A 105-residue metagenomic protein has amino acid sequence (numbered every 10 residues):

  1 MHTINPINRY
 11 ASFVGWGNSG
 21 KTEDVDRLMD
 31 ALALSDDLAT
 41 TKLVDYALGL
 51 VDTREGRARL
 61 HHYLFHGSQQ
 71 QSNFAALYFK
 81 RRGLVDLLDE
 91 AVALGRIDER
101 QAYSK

Functional and structural regions predicted by a protein language model:
M1-G20, D30-L34, A39-T53, H61-F65 (+2 more regions): Structural detector for internal amphipathic alpha-helices that build alpha-solenoid repeat scaffolds
R27-M29, R59-H61, L88-V92: Buried hydrophobic core positions in alpha-solenoid tandem helical repeats
G67-Q69, E90-Q101: Alpha-helical scaffold repeats of the Armadillo/HEAT/TPR superfamily
